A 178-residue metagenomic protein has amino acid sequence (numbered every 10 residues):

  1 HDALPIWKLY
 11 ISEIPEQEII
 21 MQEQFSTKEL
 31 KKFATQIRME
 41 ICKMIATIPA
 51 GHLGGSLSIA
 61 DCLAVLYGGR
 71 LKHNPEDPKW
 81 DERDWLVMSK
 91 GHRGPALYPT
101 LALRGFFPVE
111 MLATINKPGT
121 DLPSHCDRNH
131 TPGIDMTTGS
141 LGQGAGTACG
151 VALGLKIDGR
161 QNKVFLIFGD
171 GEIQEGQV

Functional and structural regions predicted by a protein language model:
H1-L4: Short, small-residue-biased leader/transition segments that mark boundaries at the very start of proteins
E16-I19: Intrinsic disorder/low-complexity segments
M21-I37: N-terminal hydrophobic or amphipathic helices/low-complexity stretches enriched in small/hydrophobic/Pro/Gly
A34-A50: N-terminal capping segment at the start of a domain
I41-M44, S56-V178: Cofactor-binding active-site loop characterized by glycine-rich and histidine/acidic residues
